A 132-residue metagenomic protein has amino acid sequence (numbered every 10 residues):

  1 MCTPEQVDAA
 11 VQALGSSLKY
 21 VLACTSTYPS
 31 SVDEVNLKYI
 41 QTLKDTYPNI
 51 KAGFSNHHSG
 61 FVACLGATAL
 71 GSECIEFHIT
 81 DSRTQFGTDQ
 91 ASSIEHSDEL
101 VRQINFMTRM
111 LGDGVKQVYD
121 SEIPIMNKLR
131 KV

Functional and structural regions predicted by a protein language model:
M1-V132: Catalytic cores and adjacent flexible loops of soluble metabolic enzymes that perform enolate/carbanion chemistry on
